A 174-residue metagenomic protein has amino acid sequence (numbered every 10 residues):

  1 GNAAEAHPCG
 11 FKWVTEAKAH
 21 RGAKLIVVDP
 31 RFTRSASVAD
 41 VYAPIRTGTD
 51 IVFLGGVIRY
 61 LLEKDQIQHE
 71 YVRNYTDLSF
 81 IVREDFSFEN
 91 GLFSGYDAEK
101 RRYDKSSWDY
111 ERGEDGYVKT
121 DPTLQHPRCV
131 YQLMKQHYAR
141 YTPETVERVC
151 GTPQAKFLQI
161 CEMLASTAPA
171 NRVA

Functional and structural regions predicted by a protein language model:
G1-N2, T47: Short glycine-/small-residue-rich Rossmann-like dinucleotide-binding loops
N2-K12: Glycine/threonine-rich flexible loop motifs
G10-R21: Catalytic-core regions built around general acid/base machinery
A19-H20, K24, R31-A170: Long, well-ordered, tryptophan-enriched scaffold segments
V173-A174: Extended, H/D-rich, highly charged conserved domains that either
